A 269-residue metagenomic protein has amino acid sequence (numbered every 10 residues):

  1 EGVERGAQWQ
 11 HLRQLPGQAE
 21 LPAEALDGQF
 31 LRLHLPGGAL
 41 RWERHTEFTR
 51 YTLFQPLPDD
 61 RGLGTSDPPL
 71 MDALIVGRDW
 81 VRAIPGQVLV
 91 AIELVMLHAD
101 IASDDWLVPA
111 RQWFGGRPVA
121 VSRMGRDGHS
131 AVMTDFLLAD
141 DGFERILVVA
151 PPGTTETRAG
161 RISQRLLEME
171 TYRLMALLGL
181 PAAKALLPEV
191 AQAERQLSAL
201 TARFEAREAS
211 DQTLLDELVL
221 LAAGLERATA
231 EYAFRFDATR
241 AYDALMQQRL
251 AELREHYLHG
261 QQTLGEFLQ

Functional and structural regions predicted by a protein language model:
E1-H98: N-terminal pre-transmembrane cytosolic regions of membrane proteins
R5, L15, A19, T155-E156 (+2 more regions): Short, structured coil/loop segments at alpha-helix boundaries
R5-W9, A159, T171, D211 (+3 more regions): Alpha-helix initiation and N-capping motif
L12-P16, A23-R41, L177, K184 (+5 more regions): Non-transmembrane, interaction-prone segments in cytosolic or luminal domains
A19-A23, Y172-R173, G179, L200 (+4 more regions): Short secondary-structure junctions and interdomain/linker hinges
H34-A39, G128-D135, T239, Q261: Short small/polar-residue motifs
F54-A223: Extended alpha-helical interaction modules
D216-Q269: Membrane-associated alpha-helical segments
